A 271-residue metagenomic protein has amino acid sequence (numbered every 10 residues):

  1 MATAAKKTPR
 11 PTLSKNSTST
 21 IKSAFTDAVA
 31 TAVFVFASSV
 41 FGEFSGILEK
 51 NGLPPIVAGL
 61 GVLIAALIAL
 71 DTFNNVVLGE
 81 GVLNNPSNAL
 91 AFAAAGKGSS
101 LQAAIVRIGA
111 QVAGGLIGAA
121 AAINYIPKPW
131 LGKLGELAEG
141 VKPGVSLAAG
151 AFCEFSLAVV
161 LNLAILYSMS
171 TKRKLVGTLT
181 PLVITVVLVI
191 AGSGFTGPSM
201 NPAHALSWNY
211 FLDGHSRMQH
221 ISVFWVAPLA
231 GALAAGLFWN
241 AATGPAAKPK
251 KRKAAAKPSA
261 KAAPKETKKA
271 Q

Functional and structural regions predicted by a protein language model:
M1-Q271: Membrane-interface helix-loop junctions and terminal tails of multi-pass membrane proteins
